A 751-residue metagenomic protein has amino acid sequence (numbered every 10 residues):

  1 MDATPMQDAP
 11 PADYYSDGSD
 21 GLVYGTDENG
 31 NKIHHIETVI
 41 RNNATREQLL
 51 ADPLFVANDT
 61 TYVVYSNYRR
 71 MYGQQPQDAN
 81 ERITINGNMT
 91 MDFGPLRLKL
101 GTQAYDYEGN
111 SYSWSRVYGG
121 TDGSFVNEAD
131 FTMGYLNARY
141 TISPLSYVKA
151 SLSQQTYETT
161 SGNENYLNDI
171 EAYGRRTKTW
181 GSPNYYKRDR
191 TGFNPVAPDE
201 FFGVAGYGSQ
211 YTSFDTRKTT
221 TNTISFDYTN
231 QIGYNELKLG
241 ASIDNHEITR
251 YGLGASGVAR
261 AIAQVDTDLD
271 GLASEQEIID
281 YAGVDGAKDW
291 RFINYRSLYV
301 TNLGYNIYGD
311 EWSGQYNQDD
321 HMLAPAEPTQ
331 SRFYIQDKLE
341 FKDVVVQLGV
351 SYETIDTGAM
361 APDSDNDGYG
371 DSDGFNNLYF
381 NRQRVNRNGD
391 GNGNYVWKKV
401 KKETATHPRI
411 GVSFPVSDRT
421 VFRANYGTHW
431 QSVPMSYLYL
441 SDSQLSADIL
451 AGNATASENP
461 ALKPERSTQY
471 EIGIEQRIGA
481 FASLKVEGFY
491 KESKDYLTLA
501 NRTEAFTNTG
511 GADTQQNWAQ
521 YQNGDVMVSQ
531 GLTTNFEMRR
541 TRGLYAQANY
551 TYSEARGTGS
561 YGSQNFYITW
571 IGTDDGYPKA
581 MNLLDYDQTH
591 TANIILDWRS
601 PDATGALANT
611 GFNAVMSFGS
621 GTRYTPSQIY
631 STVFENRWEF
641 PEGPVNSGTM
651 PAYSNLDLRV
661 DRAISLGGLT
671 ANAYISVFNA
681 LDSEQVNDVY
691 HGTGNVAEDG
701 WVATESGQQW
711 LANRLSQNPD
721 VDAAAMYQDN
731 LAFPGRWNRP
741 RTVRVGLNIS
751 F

Functional and structural regions predicted by a protein language model:
M1-A3, L100-A104, A150-Q154, L239-N245 (+8 more regions): Transmembrane beta-barrel strands of outer-membrane/channel proteins
M1-E108, V126-V148, S351, P408: Transmembrane beta-barrel wall of Gram-negative outer-membrane proteins
A9, V23, A603-N609, N613-R637 (+2 more regions): C-terminal beta-signal and adjacent terminal beta-strands/loops of Gram-negative outer-membrane beta-barrel proteins
Y72, P76, Y211, K238-S417 (+3 more regions): Signature of Gram-negative outer-membrane beta-barrel scaffolds
E81-G87, D130-L136, L152, T220-F226 (+11 more regions): Hydrophobic, lipid-facing positions within transmembrane beta-strands of outer-membrane proteins
D92-P95, S143-Y147, Q231-E236, R419 (+4 more regions): Short loop/turn motifs that connect adjacent beta-strands in outer-membrane beta-barrel proteins
K149-S153, P415, V421-R423, G427 (+4 more regions): Membrane-embedded beta-barrel scaffold of Gram-negative outer-membrane proteins
F489-E492, L497-R623, N748: Gram-negative outer-membrane beta-barrel transporters
